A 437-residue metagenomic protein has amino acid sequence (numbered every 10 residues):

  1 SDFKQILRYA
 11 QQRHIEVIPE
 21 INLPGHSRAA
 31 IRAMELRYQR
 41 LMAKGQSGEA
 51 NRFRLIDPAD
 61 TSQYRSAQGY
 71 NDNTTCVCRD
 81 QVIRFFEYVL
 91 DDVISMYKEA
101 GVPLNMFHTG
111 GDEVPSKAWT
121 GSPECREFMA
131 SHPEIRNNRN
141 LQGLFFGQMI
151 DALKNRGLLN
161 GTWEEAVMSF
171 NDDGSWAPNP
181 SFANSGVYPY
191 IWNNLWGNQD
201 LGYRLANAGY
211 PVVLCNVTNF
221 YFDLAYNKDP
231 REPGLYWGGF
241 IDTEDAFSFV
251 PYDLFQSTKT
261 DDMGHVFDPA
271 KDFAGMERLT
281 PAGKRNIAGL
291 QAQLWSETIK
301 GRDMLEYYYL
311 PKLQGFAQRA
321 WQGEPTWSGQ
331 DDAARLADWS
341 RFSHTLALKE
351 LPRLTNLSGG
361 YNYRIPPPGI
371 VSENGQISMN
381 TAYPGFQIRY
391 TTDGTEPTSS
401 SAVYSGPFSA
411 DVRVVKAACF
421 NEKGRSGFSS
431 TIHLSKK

Functional and structural regions predicted by a protein language model:
S1-N160: Substrate-binding cleft of carbohydrate-active enzyme catalytic domains
S1-R8, H26-E35, M42-Q46, R65-S66 (+12 more regions): Domain-wide signal for the mature, well-folded portions of proteins, strongly enriched in nucleus-encoded organellar
Q5, S95-Y97, Q148-I150, S175-P178 (+4 more regions): Generic recognition of flexible, low-complexity loop/linker segments
H14, L104-M106, G157, N184-G186 (+3 more regions): A general structural motif
E16-I18, T74-C76, H108-G110, G161-T162 (+5 more regions): Structured core elements
T109, L153, P189, L313 (+2 more regions): Hydrophobic, well-ordered secondary-structure elements that form the walls of internal hydrophobic environments
N160-V167, D172-I370: Flexible, acidic glycine-rich loops studded with aromatic residues
Q330-K437: Short, compositionally stereotyped local motifs that mark structural "simplifiers"
